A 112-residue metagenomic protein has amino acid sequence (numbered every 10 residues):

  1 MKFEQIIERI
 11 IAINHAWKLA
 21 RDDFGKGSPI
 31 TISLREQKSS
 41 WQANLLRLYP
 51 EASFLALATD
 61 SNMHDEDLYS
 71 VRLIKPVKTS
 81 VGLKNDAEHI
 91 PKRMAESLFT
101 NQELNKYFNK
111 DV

Functional and structural regions predicted by a protein language model:
K2-W17, Q37, P50: Short amphipathic alpha-helical heptad-repeat segments
E8-R9, K18-R21, L45, K75: Intrinsic structural disorder/low-complexity segments
L19-I32, F54: Charged, low-complexity interaction regions
I32-N101: Acidic, low-complexity, intrinsically disordered interaction modules
Q102-V112: Short acidic DE-rich linear segments
